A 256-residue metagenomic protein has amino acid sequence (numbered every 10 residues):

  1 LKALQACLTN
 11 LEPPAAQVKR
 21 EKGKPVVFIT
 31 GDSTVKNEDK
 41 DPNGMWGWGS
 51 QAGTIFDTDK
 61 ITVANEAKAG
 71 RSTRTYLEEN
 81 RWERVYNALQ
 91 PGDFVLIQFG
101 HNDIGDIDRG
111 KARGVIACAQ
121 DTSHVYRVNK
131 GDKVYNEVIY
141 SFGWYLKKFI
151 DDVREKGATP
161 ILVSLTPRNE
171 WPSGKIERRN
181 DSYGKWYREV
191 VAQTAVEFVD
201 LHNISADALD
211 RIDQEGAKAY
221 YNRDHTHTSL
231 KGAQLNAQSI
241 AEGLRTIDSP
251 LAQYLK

Functional and structural regions predicted by a protein language model:
L1, T34, G70, P167 (+1 more regions): Residue-level detector of flexible, active-site-proximal loop/helix-junction positions within diverse enzyme catalytic
L4-C7, L11-K68, E83-V95, K111-Q120: Serine-esterase "nucleophile elbow" of acetyl-processing enzymes
V35, R74, I104: Short, electropositive, low-hydrophobicity segments enriched in small/polar residues
D39-N43, T75-L77, S173-R178: Short, solvent-exposed loop/turn segments at secondary-structure boundaries
P42, W46, E79, G143 (+1 more regions): Short alpha-helix boundary/capping motifs
A67-G70, H101-D103: Short glycine-rich, polar/acidic loop-and-turn segments at beta strand-coil junctions
S72-R84: N-terminal post-signal-peptidase region of extra-cytosolic proteins
R84-T228, Q234, Q238-K256: Alpha-helical cap/lid subdomain in secreted, periplasmic, or secretory-pathway luminal O-acyl-processing enzymes
